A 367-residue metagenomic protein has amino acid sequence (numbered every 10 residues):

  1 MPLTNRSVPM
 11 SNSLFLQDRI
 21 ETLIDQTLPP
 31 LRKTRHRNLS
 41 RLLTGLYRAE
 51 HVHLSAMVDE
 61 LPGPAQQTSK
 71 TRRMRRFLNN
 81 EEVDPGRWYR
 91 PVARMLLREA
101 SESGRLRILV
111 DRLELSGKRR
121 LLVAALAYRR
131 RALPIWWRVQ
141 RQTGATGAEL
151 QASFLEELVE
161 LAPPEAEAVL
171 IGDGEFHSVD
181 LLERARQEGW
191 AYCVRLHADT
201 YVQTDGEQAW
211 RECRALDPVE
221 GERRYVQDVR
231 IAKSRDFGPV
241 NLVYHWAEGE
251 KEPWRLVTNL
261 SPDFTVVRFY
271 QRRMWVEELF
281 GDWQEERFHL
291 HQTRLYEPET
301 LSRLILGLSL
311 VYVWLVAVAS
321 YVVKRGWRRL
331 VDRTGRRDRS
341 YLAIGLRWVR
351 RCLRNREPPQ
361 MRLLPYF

Functional and structural regions predicted by a protein language model:
P2-H51, G63, R87-R90, S101-L106 (+2 more regions): Single, function-defining residue in the core of a domain
M57: Short alpha-helical "recognition helix" segments of helix-turn-helix
L61-R73: Short, basic interhelical loop/turn and adjoining N-cap of the next helix at nucleic-acid- or acidic-partner-contacting
R72-R76, E297-P298: Short linear loop/turn motifs
F77-V92, L96: Short, basic alpha-helical nucleic acid-contact segments in DNA-binding proteins and DNA transaction factors
V110-L121: An active-site-proximal beta-strand-loop segment
L122-L126: Short beta-strand scaffold segments in enzyme catalytic cores
